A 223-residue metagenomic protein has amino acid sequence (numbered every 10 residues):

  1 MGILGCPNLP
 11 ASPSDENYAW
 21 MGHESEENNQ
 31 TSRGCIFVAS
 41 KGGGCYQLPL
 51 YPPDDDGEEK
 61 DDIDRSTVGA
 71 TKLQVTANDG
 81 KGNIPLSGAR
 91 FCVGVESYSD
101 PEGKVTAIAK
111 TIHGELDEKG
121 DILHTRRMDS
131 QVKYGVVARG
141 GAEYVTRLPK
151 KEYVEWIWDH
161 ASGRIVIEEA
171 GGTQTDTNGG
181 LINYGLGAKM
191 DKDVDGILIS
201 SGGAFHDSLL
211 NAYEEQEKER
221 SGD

Functional and structural regions predicted by a protein language model:
M1-P7: Glycine-rich active-site/cofactor-binding loop and its immediate structural neighborhood
N8, Y18, G22-C35, S40-D223: An extended, acidic
A11-S14: A short beta-to-alpha transition loop/helix N-cap that caps and shapes the active-site region
